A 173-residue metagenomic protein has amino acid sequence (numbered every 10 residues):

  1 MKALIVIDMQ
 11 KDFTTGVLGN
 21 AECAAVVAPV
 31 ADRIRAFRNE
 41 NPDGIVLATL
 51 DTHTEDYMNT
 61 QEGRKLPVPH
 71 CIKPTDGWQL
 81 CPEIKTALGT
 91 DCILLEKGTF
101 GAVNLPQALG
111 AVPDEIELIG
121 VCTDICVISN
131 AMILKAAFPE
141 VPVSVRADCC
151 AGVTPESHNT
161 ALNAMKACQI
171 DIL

Functional and structural regions predicted by a protein language model:
M1-L94, A111, P142-S144, V153 (+2 more regions): Active-site acidic carboxylates
D8, D124, D148: Acidic active-site catalytic centers that drive phospho-/nucleotidyl reactions and related ester hydrolyses
V30-F37, I128-F138: Histidine-anchored nucleotide/phosphate-binding helix
L94-S129, A151-L173: Conserved N-terminal glycine/acidic-rich loop preference
I119, V143-D148: Short beta-strands and strand-loop turn motifs
E140-P142, D171: Residue-level detector of anion-binding/catalytic polar loops
